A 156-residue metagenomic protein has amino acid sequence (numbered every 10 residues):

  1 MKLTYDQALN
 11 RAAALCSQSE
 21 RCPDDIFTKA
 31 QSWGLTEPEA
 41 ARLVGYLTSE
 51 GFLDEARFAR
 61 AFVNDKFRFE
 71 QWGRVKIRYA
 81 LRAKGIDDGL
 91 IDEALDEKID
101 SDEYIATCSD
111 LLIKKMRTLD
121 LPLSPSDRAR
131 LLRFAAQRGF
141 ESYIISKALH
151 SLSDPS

Functional and structural regions predicted by a protein language model:
M1-S156: An alpha-helical, amphipathic repeat domain used for nucleic-acid recognition, typified by the mTERF helical solenoid
